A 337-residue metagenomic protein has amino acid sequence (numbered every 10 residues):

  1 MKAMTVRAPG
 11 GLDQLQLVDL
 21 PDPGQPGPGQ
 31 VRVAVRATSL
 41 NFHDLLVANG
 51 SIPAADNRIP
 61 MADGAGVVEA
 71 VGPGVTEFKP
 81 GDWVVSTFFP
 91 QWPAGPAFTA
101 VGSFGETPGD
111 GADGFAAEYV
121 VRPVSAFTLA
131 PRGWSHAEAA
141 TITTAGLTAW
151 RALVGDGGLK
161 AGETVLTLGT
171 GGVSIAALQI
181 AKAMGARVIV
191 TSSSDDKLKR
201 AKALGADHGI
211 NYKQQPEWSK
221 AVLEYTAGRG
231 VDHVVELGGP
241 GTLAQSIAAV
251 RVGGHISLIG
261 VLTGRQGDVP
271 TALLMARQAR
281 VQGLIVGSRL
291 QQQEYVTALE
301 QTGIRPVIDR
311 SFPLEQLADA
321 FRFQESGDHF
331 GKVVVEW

Functional and structural regions predicted by a protein language model:
P21-T38, A48-G95, G111-D113, P131-G133: Glycine-rich beta-strand-centered segment in the early N-terminal region that forms part of a ligand/cofactor-binding
A65-V67, W83, Y119, T164 (+2 more regions): Residue-level marker of beta-strand positions
F89-L168: NAD(P)H dinucleotide-binding glycine-rich loop of Rossmann-like/cofactor-binding domains, especially the beta1-alpha1
G105, M184, D195, L237-V307 (+2 more regions): Glycine-rich phosphate-binding loop and adjacent beta-alpha segment of Rossmann(oid) nucleotide-cofactor-binding
T164-T170, K182-Q245: Adenosine-nucleotide cofactor-binding segment
S174-I175: N-terminal Rossmann-fold NAD(P) dinucleotide-binding loop
G228, I304-V307, F321-W337: C-terminal capping/lid region of NAD(P)-dependent oxidoreductase domains
